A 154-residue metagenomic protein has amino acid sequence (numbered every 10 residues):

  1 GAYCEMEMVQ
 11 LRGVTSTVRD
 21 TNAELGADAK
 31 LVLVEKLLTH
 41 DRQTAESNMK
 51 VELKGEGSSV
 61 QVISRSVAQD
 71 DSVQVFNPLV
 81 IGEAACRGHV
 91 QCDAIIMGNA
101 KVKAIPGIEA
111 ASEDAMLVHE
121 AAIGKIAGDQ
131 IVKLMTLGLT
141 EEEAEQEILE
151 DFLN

Functional and structural regions predicted by a protein language model:
G1-L139, L149-N154: Conserved beta-strand/loop scaffold segments within soluble protein domains that form the structured core and edges
A144-E145: Small-residue helix-packing motif on alpha-helices
